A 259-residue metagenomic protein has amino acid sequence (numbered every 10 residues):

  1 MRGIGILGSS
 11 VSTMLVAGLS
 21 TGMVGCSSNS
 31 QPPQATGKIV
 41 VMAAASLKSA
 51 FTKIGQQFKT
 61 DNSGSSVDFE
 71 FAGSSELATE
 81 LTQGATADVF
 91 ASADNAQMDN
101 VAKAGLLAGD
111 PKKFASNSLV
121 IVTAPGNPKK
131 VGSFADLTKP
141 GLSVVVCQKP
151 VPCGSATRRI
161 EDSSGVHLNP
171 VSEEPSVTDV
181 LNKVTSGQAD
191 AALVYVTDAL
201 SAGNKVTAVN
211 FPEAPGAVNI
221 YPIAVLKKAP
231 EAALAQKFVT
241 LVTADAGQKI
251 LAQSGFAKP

Functional and structural regions predicted by a protein language model:
M1-S27: Secretory targeting and sorting signals
I4, V24-D61, S66, S75 (+5 more regions): Exported/periplasmic ABC-transporter solute-binding proteins
D88-S92: Periplasmic-binding protein-like
L106: Active-site surface patch of divalent metal-dependent phosphodiester/phosphate bond hydrolases
V120: N-terminal glycine-rich flavin-associated loop
